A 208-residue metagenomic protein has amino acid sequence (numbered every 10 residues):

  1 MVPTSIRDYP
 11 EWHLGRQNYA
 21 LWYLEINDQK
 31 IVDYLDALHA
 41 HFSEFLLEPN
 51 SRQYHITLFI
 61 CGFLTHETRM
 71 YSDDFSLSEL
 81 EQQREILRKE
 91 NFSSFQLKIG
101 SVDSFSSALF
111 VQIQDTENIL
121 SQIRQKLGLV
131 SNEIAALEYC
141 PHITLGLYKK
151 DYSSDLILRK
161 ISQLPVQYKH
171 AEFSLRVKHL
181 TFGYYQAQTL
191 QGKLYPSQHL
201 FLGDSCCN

Functional and structural regions predicted by a protein language model:
M1-N208: Histidine-dependent nucleotide/RNA phosphoesterase domain, centered on the 2H-phosphoesterase fold with its duplicated
